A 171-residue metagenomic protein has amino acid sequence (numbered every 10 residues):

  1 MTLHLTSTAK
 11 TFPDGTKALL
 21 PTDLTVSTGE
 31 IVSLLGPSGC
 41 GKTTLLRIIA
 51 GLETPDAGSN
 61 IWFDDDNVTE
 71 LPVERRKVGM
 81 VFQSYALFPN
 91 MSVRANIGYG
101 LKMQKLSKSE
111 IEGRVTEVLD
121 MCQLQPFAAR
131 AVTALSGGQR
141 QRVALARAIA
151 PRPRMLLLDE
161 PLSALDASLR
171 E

Functional and structural regions predicted by a protein language model:
M1-L169: ABC family nucleotide-binding domain
